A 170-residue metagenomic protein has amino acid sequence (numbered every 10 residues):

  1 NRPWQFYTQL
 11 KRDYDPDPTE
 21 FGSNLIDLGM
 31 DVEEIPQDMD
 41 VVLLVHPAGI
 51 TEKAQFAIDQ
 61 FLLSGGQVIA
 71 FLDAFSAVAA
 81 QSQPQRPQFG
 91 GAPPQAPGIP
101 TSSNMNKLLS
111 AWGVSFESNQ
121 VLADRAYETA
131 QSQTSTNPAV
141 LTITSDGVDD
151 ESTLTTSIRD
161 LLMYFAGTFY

Functional and structural regions predicted by a protein language model:
N1-Y170: Acidic, S/T/G-rich, low-cysteine, solvent-exposed domains in lumenal/extracellular/periplasmic regions of secretory
